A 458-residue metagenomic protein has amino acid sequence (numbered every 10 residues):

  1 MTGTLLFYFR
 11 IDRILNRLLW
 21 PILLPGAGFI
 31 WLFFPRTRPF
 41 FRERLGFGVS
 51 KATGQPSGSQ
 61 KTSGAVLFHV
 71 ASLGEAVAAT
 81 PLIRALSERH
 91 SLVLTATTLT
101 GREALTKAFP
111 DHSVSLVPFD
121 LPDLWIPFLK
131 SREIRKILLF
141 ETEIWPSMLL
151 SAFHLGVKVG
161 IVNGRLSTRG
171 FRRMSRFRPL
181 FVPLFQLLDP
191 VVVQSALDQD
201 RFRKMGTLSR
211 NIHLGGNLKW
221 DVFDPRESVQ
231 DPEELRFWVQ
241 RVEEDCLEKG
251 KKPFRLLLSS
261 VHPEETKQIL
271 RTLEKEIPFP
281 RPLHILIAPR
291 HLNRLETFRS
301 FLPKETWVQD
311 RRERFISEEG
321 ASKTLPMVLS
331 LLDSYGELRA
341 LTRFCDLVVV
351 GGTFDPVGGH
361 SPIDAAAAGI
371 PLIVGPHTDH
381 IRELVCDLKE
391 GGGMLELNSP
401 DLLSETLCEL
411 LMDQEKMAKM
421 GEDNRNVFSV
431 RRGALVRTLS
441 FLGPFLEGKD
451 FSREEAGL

Functional and structural regions predicted by a protein language model:
M1-F47: N-terminal membrane-anchoring alpha-helices
G28-E227, P232-E234, V261-P263, E276-P280 (+1 more regions): Active-site and donor-binding regions of nucleotide-sugar-utilizing enzymes
E75-H90, D224-R226, Q230-R314: Conserved catalytic-core segment of nucleotide-activated headgroup transferases in glycan assembly
L105, F109-S113, R299-D333: Nucleotide-activated donor-binding/catalytic signature segment of Leloir-type glycosyltransferases, i.e., the conserved
V114-V117, V193, L332, M394-P400: Short acidic-hydrophobic, aromatic-tinged amphipathic segments that line or gate anion-handling sites
R132-K136, L325-V357: Acidic donor-binding loop of glycosyltransferase active sites
L188, R343-V427: Catalytic binding pocket for nucleotide-activated donors in carbohydrate/polymer assembly enzymes
R431-L458: C-terminal alpha-helical cap of glycosyltransferases
